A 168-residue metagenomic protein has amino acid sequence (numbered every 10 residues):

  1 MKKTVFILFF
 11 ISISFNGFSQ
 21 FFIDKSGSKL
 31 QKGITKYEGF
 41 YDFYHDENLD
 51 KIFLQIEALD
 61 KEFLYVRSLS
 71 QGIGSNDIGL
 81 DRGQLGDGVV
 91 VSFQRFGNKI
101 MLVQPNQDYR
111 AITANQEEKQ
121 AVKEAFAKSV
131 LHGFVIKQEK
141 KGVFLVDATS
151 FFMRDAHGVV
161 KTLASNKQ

Functional and structural regions predicted by a protein language model:
T4-I13: Sec-dependent N-terminal signal peptides
F15-S19: Sec/Tat signal peptide C-region and signal peptidase I cleavage site
Q20-Q168: Propeptide (latency) domains of metzincin metalloproteases
